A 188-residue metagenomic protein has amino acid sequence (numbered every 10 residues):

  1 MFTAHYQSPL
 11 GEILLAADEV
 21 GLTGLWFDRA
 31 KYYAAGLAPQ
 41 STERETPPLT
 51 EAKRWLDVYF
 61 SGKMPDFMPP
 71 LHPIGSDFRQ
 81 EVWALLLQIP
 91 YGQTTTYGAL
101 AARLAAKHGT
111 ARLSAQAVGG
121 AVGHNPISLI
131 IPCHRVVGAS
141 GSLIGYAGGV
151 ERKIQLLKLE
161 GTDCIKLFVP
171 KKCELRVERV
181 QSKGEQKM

Functional and structural regions predicted by a protein language model:
M1-T23: DNA-contacting interfaces and partner/effector-binding or oligomerization modules in DNA-centric proteins
A4-P9, K63-M188: Nucleic acid-binding interface residues in structured DNA/RNA-binding domains, emphasizing the DNA-engaging scaffolds
I13, T23-W26, A38, D163 (+2 more regions): Compositionally biased, intrinsically disordered low-complexity regions
L14-L15, G24, T96, G145: A sequence-level detector of short linear motifs
A17-M68: Compact structured core domains
